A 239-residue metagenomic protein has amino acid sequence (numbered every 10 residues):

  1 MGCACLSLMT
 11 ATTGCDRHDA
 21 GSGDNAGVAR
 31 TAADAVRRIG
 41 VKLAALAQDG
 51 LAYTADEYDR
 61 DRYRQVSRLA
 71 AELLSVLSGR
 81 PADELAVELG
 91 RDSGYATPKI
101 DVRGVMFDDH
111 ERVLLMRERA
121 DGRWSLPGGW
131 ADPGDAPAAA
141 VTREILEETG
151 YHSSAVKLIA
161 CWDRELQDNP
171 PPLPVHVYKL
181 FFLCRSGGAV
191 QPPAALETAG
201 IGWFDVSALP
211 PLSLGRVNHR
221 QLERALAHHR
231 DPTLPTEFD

Functional and structural regions predicted by a protein language model:
C3-C5, C15: Cysteine-centered motifs
C5-L6, D24-N25: Short, positively charged and aromatic/hydrophobic N-terminal segments
G27-Y63, L69, R123, Q191 (+1 more regions): Nudix hydrolase/Nudix homology domain
Y58-R103: Acidic, metal-coordinating catalytic segment for phosphate/diphosphate chemistry, firing primarily on the Nudix
A86-S125, S153, K157: N-terminal strand-loop-strand
A131-A155, W162-Q221, L234-D239: Unchanged
